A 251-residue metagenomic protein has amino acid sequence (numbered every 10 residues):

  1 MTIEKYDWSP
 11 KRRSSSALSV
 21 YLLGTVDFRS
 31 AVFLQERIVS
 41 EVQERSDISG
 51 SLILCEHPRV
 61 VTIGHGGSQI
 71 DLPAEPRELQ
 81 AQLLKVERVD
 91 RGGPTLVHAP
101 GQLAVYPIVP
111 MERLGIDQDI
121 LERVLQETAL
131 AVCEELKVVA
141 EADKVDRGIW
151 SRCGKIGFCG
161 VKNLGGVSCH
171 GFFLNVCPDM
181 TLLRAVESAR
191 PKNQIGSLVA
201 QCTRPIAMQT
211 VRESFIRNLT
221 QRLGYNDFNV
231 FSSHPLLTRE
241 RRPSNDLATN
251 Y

Functional and structural regions predicted by a protein language model:
M1-W150, I156, R184-A185, I206 (+1 more regions): N-terminal lobe of the biotin/lipoate ligase/transferase fold
S9-K11, N163, A189: Short, flexible, solvent-exposed loop/turn segments with mixed acidic/basic and small polar residues
L72-E78, I156-M180: Short, conserved beta-strand/beta-arch hydrophobic-aromatic motifs that form part of recognition grooves or interface
V105-P107, R147, C159-V161, F172-V176 (+1 more regions): A structural signal for short, well-ordered beta-strand segments
T181-Y251: C-terminal accessory segment of soluble enzyme catalytic cores
